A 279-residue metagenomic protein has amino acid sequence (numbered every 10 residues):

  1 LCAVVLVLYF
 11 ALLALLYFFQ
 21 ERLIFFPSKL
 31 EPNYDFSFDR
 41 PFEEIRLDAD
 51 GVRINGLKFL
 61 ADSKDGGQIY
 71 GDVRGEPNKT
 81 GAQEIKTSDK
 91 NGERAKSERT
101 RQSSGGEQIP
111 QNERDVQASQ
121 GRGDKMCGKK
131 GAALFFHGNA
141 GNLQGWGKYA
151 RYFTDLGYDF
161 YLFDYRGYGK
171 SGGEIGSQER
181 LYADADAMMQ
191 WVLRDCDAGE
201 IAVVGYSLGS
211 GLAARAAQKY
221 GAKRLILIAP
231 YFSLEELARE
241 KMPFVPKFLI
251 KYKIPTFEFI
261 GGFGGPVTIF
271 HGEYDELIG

Functional and structural regions predicted by a protein language model:
V4-L47: An N-terminal hydrophobic leader/cap segment in hydrolases
P32-K64, G128: N-terminal cap/lid segment of alpha/beta-hydrolase-fold proteins
I54-S63, G128-W191: Membrane-embedded segments
D197-S207: Alpha/beta-hydrolase fold nucleophile elbow
G205-R215: Glycine-rich nucleophile elbow surrounding the catalytic serine of serine-hydrolase chemistry
A222, I226-E236, P255-T256: Active-site nucleophile loop of the alpha/beta-hydrolase fold
V245-F259, G264-G265: Active-site nucleophile elbow and catalytic-triad environment of alpha/beta-hydrolase enzymes
F263, I269-H271, D275: Short beta-strand/loop motif that positions the catalytic acidic residue of the alpha/beta-hydrolase fold
